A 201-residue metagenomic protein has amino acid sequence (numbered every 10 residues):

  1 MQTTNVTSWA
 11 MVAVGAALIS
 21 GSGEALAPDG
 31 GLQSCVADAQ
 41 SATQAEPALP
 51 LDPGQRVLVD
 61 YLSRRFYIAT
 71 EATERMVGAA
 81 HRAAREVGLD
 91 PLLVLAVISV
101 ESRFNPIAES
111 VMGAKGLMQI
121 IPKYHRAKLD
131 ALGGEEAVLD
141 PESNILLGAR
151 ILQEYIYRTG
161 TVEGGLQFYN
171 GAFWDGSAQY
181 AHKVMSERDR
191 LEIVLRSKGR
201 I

Functional and structural regions predicted by a protein language model:
M1-V87, P91-L92, S186-I201: Cell-wall glycan-active module
Q55-V59, E74-H81, P91-L95, E142-I145 (+4 more regions): Extracytoplasmic/secreted envelope proteins and their assembly/folding machinery, especially bacterial periplasmic
R85-G88, S102, H125: Short alpha-helix boundary/capping elements
L93-S99, L117-I121, Q167-F168: Soluble periplasmic/extracytoplasmic beta-strand elements of cell-envelope proteins
E101-M112: Conserved alpha-helical segments that form or flank metal/cofactor-binding pockets of metalloenzymes
V111-A131, G148: Substrate-binding/active-site groove segments that recognize and process beta-1,4-linked N-acetyl-hexosamine
P122-Y124, L132, R158, G165-I201: Catalytic and substrate-binding regions of cell-wall glycan-acting enzymes that process beta-1,4-linked
G133-S143: A short, structured beta-strand-centered segment in the mid-to-C-terminal lobe of catalytic cores from group-transfer
